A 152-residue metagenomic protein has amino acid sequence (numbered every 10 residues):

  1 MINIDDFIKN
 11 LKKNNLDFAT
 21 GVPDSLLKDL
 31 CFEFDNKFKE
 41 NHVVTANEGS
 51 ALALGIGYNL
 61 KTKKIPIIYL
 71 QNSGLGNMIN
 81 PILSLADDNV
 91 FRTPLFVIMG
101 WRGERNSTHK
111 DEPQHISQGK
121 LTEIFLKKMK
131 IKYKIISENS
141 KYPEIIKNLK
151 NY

Functional and structural regions predicted by a protein language model:
M1-Y152: Thiamine diphosphate
